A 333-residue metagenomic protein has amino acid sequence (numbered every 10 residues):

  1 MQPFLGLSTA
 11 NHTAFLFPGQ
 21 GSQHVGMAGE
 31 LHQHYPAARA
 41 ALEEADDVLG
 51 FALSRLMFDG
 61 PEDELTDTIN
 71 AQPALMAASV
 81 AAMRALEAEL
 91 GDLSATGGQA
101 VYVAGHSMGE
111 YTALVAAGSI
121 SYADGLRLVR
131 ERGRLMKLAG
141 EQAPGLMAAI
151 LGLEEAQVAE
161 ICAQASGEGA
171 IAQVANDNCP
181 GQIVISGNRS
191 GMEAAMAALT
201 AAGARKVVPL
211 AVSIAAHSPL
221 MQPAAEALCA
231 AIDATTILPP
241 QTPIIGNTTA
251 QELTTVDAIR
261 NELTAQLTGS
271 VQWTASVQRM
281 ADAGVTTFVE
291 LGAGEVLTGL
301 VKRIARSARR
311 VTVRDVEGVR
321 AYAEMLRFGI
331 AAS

Functional and structural regions predicted by a protein language model:
Q2-A159, T287-R320: FabD-like malonyl-/acyl-CoA
Q20-S22, G91-L93, A117-G269: Alpha/beta catalytic cores of group-transfer enzymes, especially the acyltransferase/condensing modules of polyketide
Q33, Q164-S166, T200-A202, T298 (+2 more regions): Short, solvent-exposed amphipathic alpha-helical segments in soluble enzyme and RNA/protein-processing domains
G91, V271-R279: A short, well-structured juxtamembrane/interface segment
T200, Q278-G284: Non-catalytic positions within long, well-ordered alpha-helices that form the structural scaffold/packing of enzyme
T249, R309-S333: Short, flexible loop segments at boundaries between secondary-structure elements
